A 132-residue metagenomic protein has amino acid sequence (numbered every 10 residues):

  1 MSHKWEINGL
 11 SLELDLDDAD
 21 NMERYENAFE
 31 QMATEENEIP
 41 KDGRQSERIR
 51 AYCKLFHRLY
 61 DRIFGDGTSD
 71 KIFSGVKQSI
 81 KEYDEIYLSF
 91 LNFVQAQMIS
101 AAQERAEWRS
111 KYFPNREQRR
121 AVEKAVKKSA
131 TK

Functional and structural regions predicted by a protein language model:
M1-S46: Short N-terminal mixed-charge amphipathic segments
M22, R50-C53: Amphipathic, non-membrane alpha-helical segments in soluble helical-bundle scaffolds
P40-R50, F73-V76: Short, surface-exposed loop/turn segments at secondary-structure junctions
Y52-H57, F90: Short amphipathic alpha-helical coiled-coil/interface segments
G65-D66: Glycine-centered helix-coil hinge/cap
S69: Helix-turn-helix
I72-K132: C-terminal charged interaction modules
